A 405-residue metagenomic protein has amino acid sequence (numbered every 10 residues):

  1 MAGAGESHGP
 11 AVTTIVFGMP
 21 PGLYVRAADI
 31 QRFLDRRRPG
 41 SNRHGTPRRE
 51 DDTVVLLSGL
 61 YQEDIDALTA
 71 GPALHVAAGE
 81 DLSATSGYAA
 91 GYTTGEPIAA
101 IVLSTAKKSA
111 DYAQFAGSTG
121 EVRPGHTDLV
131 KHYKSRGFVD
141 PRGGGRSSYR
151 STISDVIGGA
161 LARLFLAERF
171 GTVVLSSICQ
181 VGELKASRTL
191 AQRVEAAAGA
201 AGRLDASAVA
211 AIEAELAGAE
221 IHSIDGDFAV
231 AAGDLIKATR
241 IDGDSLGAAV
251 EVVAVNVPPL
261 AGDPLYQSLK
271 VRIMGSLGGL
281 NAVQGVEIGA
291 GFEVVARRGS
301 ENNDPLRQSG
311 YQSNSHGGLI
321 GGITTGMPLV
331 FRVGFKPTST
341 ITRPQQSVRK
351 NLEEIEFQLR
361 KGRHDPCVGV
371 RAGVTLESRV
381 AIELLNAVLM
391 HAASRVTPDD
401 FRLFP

Functional and structural regions predicted by a protein language model:
M1-P405: Generic N-terminal targeting/processing segments that precede catalytic cores or assembly contacts
